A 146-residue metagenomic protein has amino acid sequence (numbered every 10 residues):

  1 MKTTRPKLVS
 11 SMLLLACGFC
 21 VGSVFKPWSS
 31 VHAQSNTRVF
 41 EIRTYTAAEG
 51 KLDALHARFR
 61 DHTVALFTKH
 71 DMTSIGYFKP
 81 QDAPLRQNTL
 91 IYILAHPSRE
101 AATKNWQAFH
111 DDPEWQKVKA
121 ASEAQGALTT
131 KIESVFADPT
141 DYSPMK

Functional and structural regions predicted by a protein language model:
K2-C17, V21-P27: Bacterial N-terminal signal peptides that target proteins for export
S10, F25-S35, A57-I75, A95-F136 (+1 more regions): An amphipathic, aromatic/His-enriched active-site/gating alpha helix that lines ligand/cofactor pockets
V39-A65: N-terminal targeting signals for Sec/Tat export/insertion, comprising classic cleavable signal peptides
V39-T44, L55, T89-H96, S134: Short, structured motif recognition centered on aromatic/hydrophobic residues
F40, F67, Q87-T89, T129: Extracytoplasmic
D53-A54, S143-M145: Short, solvent-exposed loop/turn elements at domain surfaces
P80-R86, Q125-A127: A short beta-turn/loop motif at secondary-structure boundaries
